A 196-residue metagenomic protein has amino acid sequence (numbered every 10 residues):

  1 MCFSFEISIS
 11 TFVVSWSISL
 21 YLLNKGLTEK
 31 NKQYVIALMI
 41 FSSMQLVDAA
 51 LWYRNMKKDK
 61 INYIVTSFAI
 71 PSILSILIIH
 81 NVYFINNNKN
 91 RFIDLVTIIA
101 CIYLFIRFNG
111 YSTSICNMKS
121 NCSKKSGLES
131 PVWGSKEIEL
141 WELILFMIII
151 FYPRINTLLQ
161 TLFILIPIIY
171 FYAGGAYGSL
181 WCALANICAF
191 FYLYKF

Functional and structural regions predicted by a protein language model:
M1-I18: Hydrophobic transmembrane alpha-helical segments in integral membrane proteins
F12, V35-L38, S42, D94-C101 (+2 more regions): Residues within membrane-spanning alpha-helices of integral membrane proteins, especially the hydrophobic core/packing
S19-N24, S43-T97: Internal transmembrane alpha-helix with an interfacial aromatic "cap," most often the third helix
N24-K25, A50-K57, I106-I115, I169-Y177: Juxtamembrane "helix-exit" motif on the non-cytosolic side of transmembrane helices
T28-L38, N90-L95, R154-F163: Membrane-interfacial loop-to-transmembrane alpha-helix junctions, especially the N-terminal start
I36-L51, I166-F171: Hydrophobic alpha-helical transmembrane segments of multi-pass membrane proteins
P71-S72, I79-F146: Membrane-proximal helix-loop-helix units in multi-pass membrane proteins
F151-F196: C-terminal transmembrane-bundle signature of multipass membrane proteins, characterized by strong activation on
